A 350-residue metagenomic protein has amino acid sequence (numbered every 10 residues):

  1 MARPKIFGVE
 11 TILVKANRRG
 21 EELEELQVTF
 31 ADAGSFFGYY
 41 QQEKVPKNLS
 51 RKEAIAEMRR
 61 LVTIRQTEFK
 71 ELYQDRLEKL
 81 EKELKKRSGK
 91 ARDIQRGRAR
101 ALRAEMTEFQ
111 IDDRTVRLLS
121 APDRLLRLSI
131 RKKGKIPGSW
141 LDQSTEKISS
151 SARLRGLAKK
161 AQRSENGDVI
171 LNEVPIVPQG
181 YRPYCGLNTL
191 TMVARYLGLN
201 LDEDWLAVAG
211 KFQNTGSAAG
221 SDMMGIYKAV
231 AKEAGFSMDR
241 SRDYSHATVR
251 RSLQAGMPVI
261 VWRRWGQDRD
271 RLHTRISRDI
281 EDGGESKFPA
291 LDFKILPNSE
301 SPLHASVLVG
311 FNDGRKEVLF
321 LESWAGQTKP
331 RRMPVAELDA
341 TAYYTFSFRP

Functional and structural regions predicted by a protein language model:
M1-L49, T63-T145: A cross-family detector of function-defining hotspots
M1-R3, P122-E233, S299: Active-site-adjacent structural segments surrounding the nucleophilic cysteine of cysteine proteases and isopeptidases
E21-E25, G180, Q254-G256, S301-A305 (+1 more regions): Extracytoplasmic
G34-K70, Q267-N298: Mixed-charge, low-complexity intrinsically disordered segments
R92-R96, N200-A207, F236-T248: Surface-exposed patches in mature extracellular/periplasmic domains of secreted proteins
S129-K132, S150-V169, I280, G284-P350: Noncatalytic regulatory segments and standalone regulatory/sensor domains
G180-P183, M192, Q213-S217, Y244-H246 (+3 more regions): Solvent-exposed loop/turn segments at secondary-structure junctions within structured extracellular/periplasmic domains
A218-F311: Predominantly the structural core of cysteine protease catalytic domains
